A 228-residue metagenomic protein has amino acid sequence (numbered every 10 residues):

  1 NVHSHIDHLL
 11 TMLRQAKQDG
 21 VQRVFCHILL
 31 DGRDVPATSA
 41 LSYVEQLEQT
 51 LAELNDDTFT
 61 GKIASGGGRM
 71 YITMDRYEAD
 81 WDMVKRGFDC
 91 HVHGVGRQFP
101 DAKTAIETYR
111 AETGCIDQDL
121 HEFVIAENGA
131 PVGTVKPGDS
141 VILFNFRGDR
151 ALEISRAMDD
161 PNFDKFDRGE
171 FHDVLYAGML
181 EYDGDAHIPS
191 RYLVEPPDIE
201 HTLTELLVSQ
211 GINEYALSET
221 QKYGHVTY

Functional and structural regions predicted by a protein language model:
N1-Y228: …; additionally, a secondary subgroup of soluble metalloenzymes is captured
